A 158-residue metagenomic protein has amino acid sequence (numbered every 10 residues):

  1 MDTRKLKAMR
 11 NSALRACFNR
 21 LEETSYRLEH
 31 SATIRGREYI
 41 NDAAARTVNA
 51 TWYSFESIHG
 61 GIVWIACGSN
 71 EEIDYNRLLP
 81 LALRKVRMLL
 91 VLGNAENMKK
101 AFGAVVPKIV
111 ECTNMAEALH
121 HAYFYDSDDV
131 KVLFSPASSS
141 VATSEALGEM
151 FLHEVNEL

Functional and structural regions predicted by a protein language model:
M1-N11, A16-L158: ATP-dependent carboxylate-amine ligase
